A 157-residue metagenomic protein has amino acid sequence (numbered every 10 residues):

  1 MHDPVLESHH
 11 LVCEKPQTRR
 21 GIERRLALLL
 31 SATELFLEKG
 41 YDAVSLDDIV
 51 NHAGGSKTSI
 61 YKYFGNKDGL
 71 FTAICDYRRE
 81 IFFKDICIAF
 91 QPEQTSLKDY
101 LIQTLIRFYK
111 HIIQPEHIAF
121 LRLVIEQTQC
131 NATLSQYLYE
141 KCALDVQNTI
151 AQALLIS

Functional and structural regions predicted by a protein language model:
M1-E23: N-terminal intrinsically disordered/low-complexity leader segments
R25-L26, T33, L37, Y61 (+5 more regions): Solvent-exposed, non-membrane alpha-helical residues enriched in polar/charged side chains
A27, S31, L35-G69, A73-I74: Helix-turn-helix
N66, C130-A132: Short loop-to-helix capping motifs
A73, C87-I118: Hydrophobic alpha-helical connector segments
D76-F82: Short, basic, alpha-helical segments at the C-terminal edge of helix-turn-helix-like DNA-binding modules
D99, A119, A132-S157: Amphipathic alpha-helical packing segments from all-alpha helical-bundle domains
